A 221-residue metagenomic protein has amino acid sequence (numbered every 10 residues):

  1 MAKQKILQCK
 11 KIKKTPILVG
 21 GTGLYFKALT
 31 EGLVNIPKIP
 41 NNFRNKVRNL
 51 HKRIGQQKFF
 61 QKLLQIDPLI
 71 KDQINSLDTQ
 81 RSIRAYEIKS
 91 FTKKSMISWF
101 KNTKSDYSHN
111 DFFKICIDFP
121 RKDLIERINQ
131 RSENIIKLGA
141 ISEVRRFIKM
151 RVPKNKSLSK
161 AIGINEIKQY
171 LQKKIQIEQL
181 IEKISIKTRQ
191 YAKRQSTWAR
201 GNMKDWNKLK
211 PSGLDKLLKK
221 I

Functional and structural regions predicted by a protein language model:
M1-I221: Phosphate/pyrophosphate-binding catalytic cores of soluble transferases and nucleic-acid-acting enzymes
